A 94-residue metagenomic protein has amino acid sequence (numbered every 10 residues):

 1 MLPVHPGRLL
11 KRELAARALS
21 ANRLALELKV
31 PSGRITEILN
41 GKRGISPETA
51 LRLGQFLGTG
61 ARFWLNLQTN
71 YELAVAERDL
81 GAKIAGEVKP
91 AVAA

Functional and structural regions predicted by a protein language model:
M1-L19: A short, Lys/Arg-rich alpha-helix, primarily the initiator
A15, L26, Q55: Short polybasic/polar patches that bind polyanions
L19-E37: Short alpha-helical DNA-recognition segment
P31, K42, L57, Q68-Y71: The DNA-recognition helices of helix-turn-helix-type DNA-binding domains
K42-Q55: Short, basic-rich loop-to-helix N-cap that marks the start of a DNA-contacting helix
L65-A94: Short, charged recognition helix plus adjacent turn of helix-turn-helix-like nucleic-acid-binding domains
